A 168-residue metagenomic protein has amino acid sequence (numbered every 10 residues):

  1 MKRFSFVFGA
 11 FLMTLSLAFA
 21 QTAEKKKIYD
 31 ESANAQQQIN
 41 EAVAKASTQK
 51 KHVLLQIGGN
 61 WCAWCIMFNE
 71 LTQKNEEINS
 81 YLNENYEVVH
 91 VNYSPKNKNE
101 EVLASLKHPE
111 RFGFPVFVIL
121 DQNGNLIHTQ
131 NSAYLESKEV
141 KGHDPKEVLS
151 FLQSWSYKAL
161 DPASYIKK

Functional and structural regions predicted by a protein language model:
M1-A23: Bacterial Sec-dependent N-terminal signal peptides
Q21-Q49, S156, L160-D161: N-terminal leader/targeting and pre-domain segments
A33, N75-E100: Thiol-based oxidoreductase modules, predominantly thioredoxin-like and allied folds used for disulfide exchange
Q49-N60: Short active-site neighborhood of thiol/selenol oxidoreductases, capturing the structured segment around
L54-L55, V88, F117: Hydrophobic beta-strand anchors of alpha/beta hydrolase catalytic cores
G59-F68: Short, thiol/selenol-centered motifs that function as redox-active sites or metal-ligating centers
S94-F114, N123: Structural alpha/beta surface segment adjacent to cysteine/selenocysteine redox centers across thiol/disulfide enzymes
R111-Y165: Non-catalytic, surface beta->alpha helical segment in thiol-disulfide oxidoreductase systems
